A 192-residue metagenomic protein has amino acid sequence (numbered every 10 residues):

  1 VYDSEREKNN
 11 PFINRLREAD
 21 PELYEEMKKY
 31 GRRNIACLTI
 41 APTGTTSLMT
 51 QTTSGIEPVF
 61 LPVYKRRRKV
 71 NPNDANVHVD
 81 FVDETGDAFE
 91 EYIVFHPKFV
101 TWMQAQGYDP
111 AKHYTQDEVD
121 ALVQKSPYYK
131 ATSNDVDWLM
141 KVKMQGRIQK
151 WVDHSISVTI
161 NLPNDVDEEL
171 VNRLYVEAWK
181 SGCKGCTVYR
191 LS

Functional and structural regions predicted by a protein language model:
V1-E26: Conserved, charged catalytic cores of large soluble enzymes
I13-R17, E26-R33, L38-S192: Catalytic alpha/beta core of large soluble enzyme barrels
